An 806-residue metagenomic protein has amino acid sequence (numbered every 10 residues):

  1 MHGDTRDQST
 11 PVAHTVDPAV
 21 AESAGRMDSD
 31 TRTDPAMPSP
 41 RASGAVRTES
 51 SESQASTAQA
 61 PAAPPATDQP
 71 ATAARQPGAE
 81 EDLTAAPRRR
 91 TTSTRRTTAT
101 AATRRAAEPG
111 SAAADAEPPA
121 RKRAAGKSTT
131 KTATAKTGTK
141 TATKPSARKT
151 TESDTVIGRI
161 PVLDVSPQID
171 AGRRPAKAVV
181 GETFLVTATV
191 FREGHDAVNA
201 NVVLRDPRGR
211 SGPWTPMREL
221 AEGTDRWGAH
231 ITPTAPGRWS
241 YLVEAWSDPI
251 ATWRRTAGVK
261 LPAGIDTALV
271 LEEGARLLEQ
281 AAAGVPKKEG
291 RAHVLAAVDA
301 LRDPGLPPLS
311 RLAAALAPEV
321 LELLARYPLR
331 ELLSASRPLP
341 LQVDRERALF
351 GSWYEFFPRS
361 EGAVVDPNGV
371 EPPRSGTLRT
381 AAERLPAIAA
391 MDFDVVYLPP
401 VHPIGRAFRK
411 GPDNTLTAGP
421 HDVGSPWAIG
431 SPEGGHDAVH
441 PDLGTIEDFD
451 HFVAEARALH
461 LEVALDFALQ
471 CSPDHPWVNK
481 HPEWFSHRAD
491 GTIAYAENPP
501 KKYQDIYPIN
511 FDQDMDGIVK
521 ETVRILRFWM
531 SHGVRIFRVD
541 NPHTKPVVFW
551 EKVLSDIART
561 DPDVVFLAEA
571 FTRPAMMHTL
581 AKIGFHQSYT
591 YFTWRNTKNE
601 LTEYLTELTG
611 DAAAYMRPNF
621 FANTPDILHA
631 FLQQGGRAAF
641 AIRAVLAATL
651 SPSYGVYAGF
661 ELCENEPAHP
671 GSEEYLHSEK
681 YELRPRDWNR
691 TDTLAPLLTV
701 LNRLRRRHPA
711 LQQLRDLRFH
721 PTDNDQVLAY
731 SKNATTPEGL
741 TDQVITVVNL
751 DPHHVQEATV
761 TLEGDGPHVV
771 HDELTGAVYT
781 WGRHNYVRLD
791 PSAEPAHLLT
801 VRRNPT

Functional and structural regions predicted by a protein language model:
M1-E52, S56, P61-A63, D68 (+10 more regions): Carbohydrate-interacting/catalytic domains
R347-G376, I404-F452, N479-D516, L676-R684: Aromatic- and acidic-residue-enriched carbohydrate-binding clefts of CAZyme catalytic domains
S352-Y354, V396-L398, V463-L465, F537 (+4 more regions): Hydrophobic faces of well-ordered beta-strands that scaffold small-molecule active sites in alpha/beta enzyme cores
G376-A387, D514-W529, A639-A644: Short, acidic/polar
Y397-R406, F467-P476, D540-P546, E569-R573 (+2 more regions): Short, solvent-exposed turn/loop segments enriched in Gly/Ser/Thr/Pro and often Arg
S472-E483, W550, A558-R559, F571-N599 (+1 more regions): Substrate-binding cleft/loops of secretory-pathway carbohydrate-active enzymes
N479, E483, H487, N510-L580: Active-site neighborhood of glycoside hydrolase catalytic domains
L554-E569, P574, N596-P670, T736: Catalytic-core region of carbohydrate-active enzymes that cleave or remodel glycosidic bonds
